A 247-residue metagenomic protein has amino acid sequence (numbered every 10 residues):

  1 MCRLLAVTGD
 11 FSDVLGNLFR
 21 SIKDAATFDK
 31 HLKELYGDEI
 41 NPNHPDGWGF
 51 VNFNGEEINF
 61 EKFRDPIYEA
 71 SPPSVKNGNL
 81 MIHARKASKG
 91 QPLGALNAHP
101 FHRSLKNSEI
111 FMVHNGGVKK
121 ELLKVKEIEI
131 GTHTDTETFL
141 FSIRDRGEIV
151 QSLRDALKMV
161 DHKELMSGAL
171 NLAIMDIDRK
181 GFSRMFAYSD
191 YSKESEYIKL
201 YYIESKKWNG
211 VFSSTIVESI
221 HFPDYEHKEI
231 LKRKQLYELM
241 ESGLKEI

Functional and structural regions predicted by a protein language model:
M1-I247: N-terminal segments that mediate ammonia production and transfer in glutamine-dependent amidotransferase systems
